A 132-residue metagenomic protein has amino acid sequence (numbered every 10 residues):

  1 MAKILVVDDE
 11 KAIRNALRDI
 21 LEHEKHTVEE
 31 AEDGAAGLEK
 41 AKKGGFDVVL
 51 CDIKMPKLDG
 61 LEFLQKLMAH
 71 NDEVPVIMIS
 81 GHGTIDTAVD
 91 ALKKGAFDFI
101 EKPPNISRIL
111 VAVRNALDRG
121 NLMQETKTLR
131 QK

Functional and structural regions predicted by a protein language model:
D8, D52, S80: Active-site residues of response regulator receiver
K11-E29, K43: Two-component/phosphorelay signaling modules centered on CheY-like receiver
E32-A36, D59-E62: Acidic catalytic/metal-coordinating carboxylates
E39, L61-E73, D90: Short amphipathic alpha-helix used as the core "switch/output" element in two-component signaling
G44-L50: Active-site beta3 strand of CheY-like receiver
M55: Receiver (REC) domain active-site loop signature in two-component systems and cognate sites in sensor histidine kinases
R108-K132: Flexible nucleotide-interacting loop at or near the entrance of a catalytic core
